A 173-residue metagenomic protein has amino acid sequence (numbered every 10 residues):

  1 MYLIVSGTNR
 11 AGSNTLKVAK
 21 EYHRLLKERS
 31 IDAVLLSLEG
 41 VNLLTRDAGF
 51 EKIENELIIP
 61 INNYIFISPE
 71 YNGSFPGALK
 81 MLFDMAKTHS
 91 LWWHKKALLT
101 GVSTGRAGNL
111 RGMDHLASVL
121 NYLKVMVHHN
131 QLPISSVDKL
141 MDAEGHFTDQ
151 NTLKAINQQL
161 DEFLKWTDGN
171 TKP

Functional and structural regions predicted by a protein language model:
M1-T88, H146-P173: N-terminal beta1-alpha1-beta2 submodule of the flavodoxin-like/Rossmannoid cofactor-binding fold
G7, L38, V102-S103, V137: Fold-independent oxyanion-binding glycine-rich loops and adjacent beta-strand/coil segments at enzyme active sites
S30-D32, H94, K124: A generic structural signal for alpha->beta connector loops
G40-V41, L99, K139-M141: A short, flexible beta-alpha/helix-coil linker loop
H89-W93: Short, conserved loop/helix-junction motifs that constitute active-site signature segments in enzyme catalytic cores
A97-S136, N151-K154: Short, glycine-/small-residue-rich phosphate/pyrophosphate-handling segment
I134-F147: Short helix/strand-capping connector loops at secondary-structure junctions
